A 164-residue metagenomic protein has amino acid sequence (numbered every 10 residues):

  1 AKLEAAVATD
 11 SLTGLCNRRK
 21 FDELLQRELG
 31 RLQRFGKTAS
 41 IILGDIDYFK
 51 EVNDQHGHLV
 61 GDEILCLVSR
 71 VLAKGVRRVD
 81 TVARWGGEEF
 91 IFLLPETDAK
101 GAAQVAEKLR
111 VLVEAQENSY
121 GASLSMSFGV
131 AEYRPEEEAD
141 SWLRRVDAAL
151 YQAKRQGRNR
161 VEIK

Functional and structural regions predicted by a protein language model:
K2-A5, R18-T38, S69-R77, P95: Short regulatory alpha-helical coupling segments that immediately precede and/or link into cyclic nucleotide signaling
E4-E23, G44-H58, C66: Conserved nucleotide-binding and Mg2+-coordinating catalytic segments in signaling enzymes
S40-D45, V82: Active-site-flanking beta-strand signature of metal-NTP-handling nucleotidyl enzymes and homologous cyclase-like
K50, L65, V71-A73, A83 (+2 more regions): Short beta-strand->loop micro-motif that forms the acidic, two-metal-ion catalytic signature in nucleotide-processing
D54, P95-A99, N118, K154-R155: Short, conserved catalytic or interaction motifs in soluble domains
V82-R84, A122: A short pre-motif secondary-structure segment
A99-A106, E132-I163: Catalytic-core segments of nucleotide cyclases and related cyclic-nucleotide turnover enzymes
